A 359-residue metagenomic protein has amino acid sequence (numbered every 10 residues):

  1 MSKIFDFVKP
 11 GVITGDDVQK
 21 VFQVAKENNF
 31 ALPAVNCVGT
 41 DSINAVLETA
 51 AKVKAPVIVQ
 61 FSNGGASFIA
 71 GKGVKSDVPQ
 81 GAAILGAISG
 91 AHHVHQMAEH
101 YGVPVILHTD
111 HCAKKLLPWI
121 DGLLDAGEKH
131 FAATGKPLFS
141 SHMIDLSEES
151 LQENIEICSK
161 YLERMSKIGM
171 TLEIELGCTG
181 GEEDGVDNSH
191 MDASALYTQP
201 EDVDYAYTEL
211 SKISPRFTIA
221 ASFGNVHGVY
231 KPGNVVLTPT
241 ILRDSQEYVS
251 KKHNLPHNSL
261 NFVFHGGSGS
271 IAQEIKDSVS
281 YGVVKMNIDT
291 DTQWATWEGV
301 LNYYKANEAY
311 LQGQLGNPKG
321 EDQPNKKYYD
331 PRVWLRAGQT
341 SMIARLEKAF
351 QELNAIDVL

Functional and structural regions predicted by a protein language model:
M1-P33: N-terminal amphipathic alpha-helix/helix-capping segment at the start of soluble metabolic enzymes
I13-V24, T40-Q80, I84-G102, A113-N258 (+2 more regions): Alpha/beta enzyme core
L32, I168-E175, K212-T218, N254-L260 (+3 more regions): Flexible, glycine/charged-enriched surface loops at secondary-structure junctions
A34-N36, P56-Q60, I106-H108: Short, conserved beta-strand segments within well-ordered enzyme catalytic domains that often line or immediately flank
C37, L107-A113, L260-S270: Glycine-rich beta-to-alpha transition loops that act as phosphate-gripper elements at the mouths of alpha/beta enzyme
E247-S250, N254, V283, N287-D291 (+3 more regions): Hydrophobic alpha-helix feature that most strongly marks membrane-spanning transmembrane helices and their immediate
G267-Y304: Active-site/pore-lining binding-face segments in mid-to-C-terminal subdomains
K305-L359: Extended, intrinsically disordered, low-complexity segments
